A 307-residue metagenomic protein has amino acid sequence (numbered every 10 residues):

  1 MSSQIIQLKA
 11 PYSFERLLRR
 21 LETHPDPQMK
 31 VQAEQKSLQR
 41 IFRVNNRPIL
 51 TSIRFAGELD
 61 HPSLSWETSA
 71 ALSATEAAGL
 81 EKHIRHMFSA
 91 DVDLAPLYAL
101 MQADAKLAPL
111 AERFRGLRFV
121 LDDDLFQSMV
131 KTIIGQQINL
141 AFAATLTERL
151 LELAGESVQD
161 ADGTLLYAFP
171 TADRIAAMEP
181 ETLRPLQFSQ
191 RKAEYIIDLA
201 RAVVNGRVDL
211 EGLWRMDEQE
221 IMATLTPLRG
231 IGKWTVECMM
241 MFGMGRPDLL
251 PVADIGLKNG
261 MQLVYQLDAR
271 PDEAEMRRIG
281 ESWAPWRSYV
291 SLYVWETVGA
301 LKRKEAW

Functional and structural regions predicted by a protein language model:
M1-W307: HhH-family (HhH-GPD) DNA N-glycosylase catalytic core used in base-excision repair
